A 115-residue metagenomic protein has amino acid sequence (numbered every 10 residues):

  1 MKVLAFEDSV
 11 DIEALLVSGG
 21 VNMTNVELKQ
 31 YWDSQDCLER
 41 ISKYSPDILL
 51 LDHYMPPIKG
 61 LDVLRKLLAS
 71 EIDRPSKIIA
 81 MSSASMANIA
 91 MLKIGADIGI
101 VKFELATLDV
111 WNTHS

Functional and structural regions predicted by a protein language model:
M1-I12, L16-G20: Conserved acidic segment of CheY-like receiver
Q30-I48: Acidic, metal-coordinating helix/loop segments flanking the phosphotransfer/catalytic sites of two-component signaling
D33, K59-D62: Acidic catalytic/metal-coordinating carboxylates
S45-D47, I72-K77: His-Asp phosphorelay/catalytic-motif detector in bacterial-type signaling
L51-H53: Active-site residues of response regulator receiver
L61-R74: Short amphipathic alpha-helix used as the core "switch/output" element in two-component signaling
D62, A84-E104, L108: Alpha4 helix (beta4-alpha4-beta5 surface) of REC/receiver domains from two-component response regulators
P75-M86: A short, hydrophobic beta-strand element within the central beta-sheet of small alpha/beta folds
